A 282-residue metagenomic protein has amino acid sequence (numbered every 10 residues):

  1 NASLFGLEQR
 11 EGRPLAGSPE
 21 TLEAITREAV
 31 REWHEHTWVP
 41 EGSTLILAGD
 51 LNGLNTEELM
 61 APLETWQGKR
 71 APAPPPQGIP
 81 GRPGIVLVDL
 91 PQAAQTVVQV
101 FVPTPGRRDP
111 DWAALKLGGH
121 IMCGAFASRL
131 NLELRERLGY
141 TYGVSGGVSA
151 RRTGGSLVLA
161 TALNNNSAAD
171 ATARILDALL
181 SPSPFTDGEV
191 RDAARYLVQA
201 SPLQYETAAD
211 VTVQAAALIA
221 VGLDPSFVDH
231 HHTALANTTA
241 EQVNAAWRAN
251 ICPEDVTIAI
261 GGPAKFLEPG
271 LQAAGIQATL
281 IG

Functional and structural regions predicted by a protein language model:
N1-A71, R137-L138, Y142-G282: Charge-rich, well-structured scaffold segments of protease-associated domains
G42, A71-A127: His/Glu-based metal-binding/catalytic segments typifying zinc-dependent metallopeptidases
